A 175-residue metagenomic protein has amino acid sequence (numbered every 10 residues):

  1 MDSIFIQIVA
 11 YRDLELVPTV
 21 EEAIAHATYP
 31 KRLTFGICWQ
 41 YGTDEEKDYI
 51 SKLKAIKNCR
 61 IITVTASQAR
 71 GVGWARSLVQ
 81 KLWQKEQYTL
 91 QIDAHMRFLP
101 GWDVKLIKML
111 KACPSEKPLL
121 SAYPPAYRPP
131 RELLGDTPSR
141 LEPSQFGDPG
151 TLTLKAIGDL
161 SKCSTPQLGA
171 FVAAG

Functional and structural regions predicted by a protein language model:
M1-G175: Catalytic cores of eukaryotic secretory-pathway lumenal/extracellular enzymes that build and remodel glycoconjugates
